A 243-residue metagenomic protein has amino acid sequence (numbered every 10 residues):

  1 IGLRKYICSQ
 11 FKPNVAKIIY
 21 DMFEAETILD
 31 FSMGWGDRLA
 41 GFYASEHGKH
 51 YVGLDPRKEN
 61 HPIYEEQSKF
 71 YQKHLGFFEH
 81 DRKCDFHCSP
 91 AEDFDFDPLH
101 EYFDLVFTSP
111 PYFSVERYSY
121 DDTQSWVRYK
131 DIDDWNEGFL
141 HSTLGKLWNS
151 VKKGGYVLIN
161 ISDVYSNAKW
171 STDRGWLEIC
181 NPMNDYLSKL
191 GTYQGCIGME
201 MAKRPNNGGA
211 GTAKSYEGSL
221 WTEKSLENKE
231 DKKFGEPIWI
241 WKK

Functional and structural regions predicted by a protein language model:
I1-K243: Class I S-adenosyl-L-methionine-dependent methyltransferase catalytic core
